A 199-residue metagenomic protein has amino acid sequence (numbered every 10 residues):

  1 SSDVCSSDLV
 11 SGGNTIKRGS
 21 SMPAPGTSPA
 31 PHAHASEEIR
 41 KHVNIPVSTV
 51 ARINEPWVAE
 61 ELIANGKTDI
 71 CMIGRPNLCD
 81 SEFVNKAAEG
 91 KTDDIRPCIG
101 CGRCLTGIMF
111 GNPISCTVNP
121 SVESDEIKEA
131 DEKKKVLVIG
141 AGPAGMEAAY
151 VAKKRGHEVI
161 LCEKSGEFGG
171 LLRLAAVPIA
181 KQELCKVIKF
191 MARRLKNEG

Functional and structural regions predicted by a protein language model:
S1, C5-I139, P143-V159, E167: Flavin-dependent oxidoreductase catalytic cores
V138-E198: Beta1-alpha1 glycine-rich phosphate/pyrophosphate-binding loop at the start of Rossmann-like nucleotide-binding domains
